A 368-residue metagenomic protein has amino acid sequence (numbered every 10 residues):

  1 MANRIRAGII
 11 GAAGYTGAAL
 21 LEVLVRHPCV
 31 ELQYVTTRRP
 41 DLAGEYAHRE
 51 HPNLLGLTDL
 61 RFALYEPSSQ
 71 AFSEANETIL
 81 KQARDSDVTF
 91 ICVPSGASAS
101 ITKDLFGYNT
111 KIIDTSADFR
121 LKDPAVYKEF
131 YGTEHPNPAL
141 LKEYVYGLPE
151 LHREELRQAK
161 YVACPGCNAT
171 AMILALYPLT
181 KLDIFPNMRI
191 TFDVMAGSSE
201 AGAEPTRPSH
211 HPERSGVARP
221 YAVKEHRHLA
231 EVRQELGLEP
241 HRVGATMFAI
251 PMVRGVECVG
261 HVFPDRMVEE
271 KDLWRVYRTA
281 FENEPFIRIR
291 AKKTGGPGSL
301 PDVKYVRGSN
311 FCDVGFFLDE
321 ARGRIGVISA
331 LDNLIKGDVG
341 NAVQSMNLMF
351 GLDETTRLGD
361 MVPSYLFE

Functional and structural regions predicted by a protein language model:
A2-V223, F317-A321, T355-E368: N-terminal Rossmann-like NAD(P) cofactor-binding subdomain of oxidoreductases, focused on the glycine-rich
Y15, E143, C167-L174, V223-A230 (+4 more regions): Conserved active-site and cofactor/substrate-binding residues in soluble primary-metabolism enzymes
A19, V23, L174, P178 (+3 more regions): Alpha-helical scaffold segments in soluble metabolic enzymes
V25-C29, K181-F185, H226, Q234-H241 (+4 more regions): Generic secondary-structure signature for well-ordered alpha-helical cores
A159, A218, G255-V259, R324-G326: Short, solvent-exposed beta-strand edge segments and adjacent coil->beta transition regions
P220-K224, F248-I250, D302-V306: Short Gly/Pro-enriched turn/cap motifs at secondary-structure boundaries
E225-V253, E257-V259: Oxyanion-binding "anion nests"
H261-E368: C-terminal active-site/capping subdomain that shapes the small-molecule cofactor and substrate pocket of enzyme
